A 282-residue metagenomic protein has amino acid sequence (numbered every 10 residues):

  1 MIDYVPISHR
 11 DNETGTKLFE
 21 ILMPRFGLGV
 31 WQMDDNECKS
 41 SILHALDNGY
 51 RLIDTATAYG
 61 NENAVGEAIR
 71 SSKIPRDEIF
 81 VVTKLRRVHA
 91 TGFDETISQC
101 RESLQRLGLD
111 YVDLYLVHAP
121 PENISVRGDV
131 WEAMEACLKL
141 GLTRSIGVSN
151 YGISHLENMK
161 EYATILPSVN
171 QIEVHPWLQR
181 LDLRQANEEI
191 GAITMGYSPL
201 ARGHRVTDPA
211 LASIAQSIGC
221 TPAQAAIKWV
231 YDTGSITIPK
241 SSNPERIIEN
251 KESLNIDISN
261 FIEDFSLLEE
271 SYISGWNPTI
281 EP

Functional and structural regions predicted by a protein language model:
M1-I79, A201, I280-P282: N-terminal binding-site loop/beta-alpha segment at the start of enzyme catalytic domains that lines or forms
Y4, A119-P282: Beta/alpha (TIM)-barrel catalytic core signal, keyed to glycine-rich beta->alpha loops juxtaposed to Asp/Glu that bind
K17-L18, L46-D47, G66-E78, R101-D110 (+3 more regions): Acidic (Asp/Glu)-rich catalytic clusters
Q32-N36, T55-A64, V88-D94, E122-S125 (+2 more regions): Acidic-and-aromatic substrate-binding clefts and catalytic sites of carbohydrate-active enzymes
M33-L46, G92-L107, D129, S154-E157 (+1 more regions): Short, acidic/polar
L52, Y111-L114, R144-S145, V169: Residues at the N-termini of beta-strands
K84, V88-E135: Glycine/small-residue-rich loop that forms an oxyanion/phosphate-binding "nest" at active or ligand-binding sites
